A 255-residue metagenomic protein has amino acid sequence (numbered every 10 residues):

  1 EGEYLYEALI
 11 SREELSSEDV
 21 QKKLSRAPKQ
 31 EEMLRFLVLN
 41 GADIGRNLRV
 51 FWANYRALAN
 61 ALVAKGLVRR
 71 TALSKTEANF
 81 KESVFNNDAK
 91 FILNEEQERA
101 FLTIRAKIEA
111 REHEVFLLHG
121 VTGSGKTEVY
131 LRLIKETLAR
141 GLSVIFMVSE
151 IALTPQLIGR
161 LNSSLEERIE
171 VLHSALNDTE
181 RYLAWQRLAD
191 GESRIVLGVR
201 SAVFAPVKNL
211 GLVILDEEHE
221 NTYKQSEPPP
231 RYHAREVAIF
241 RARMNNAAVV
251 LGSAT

Functional and structural regions predicted by a protein language model:
E1-T255: Accessory, non-ATPase domains that flank or precede helicase/AAA+ motor cores in DNA-metabolism machines
